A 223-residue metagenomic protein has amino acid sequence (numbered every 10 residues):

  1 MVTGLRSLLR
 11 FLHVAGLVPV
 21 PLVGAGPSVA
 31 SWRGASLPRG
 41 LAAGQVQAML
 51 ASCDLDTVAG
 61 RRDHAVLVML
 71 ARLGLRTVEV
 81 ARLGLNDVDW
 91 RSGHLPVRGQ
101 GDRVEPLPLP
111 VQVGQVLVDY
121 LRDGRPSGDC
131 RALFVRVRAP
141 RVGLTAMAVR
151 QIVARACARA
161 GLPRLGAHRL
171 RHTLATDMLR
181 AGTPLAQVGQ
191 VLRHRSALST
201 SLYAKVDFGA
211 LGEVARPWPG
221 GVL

Functional and structural regions predicted by a protein language model:
M1-L223: Conserved catalytic core of the tyrosine transesterase superfamily
